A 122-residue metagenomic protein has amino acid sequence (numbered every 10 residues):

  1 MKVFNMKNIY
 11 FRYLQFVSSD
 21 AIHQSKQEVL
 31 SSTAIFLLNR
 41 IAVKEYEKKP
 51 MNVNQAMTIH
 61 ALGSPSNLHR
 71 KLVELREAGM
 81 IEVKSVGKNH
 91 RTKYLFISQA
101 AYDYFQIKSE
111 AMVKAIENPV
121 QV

Functional and structural regions predicted by a protein language model:
I9-R40: Short alpha-helical segments that sit at the start of domains
D20-A21, Q106-V122: Amphipathic alpha-helical dimerization/coiled-coil segments that flank or bridge DNA-binding/regulatory modules
I41-E45: Short helix-to-turn junction characteristic of helix-turn-helix DNA-binding domains, especially the helix
E47-I59: Short acidic, hydrophobic short linear motifs in intrinsically disordered regions
V53-Q55, V73, K93: Residues within the helices of the helix-turn-helix
L62-E77: Short amphipathic alpha-helical interaction segments
R76-V86: A short, conserved structural fragment
V86-K108: Short, cationic-aromatic polyanion-contact patches
